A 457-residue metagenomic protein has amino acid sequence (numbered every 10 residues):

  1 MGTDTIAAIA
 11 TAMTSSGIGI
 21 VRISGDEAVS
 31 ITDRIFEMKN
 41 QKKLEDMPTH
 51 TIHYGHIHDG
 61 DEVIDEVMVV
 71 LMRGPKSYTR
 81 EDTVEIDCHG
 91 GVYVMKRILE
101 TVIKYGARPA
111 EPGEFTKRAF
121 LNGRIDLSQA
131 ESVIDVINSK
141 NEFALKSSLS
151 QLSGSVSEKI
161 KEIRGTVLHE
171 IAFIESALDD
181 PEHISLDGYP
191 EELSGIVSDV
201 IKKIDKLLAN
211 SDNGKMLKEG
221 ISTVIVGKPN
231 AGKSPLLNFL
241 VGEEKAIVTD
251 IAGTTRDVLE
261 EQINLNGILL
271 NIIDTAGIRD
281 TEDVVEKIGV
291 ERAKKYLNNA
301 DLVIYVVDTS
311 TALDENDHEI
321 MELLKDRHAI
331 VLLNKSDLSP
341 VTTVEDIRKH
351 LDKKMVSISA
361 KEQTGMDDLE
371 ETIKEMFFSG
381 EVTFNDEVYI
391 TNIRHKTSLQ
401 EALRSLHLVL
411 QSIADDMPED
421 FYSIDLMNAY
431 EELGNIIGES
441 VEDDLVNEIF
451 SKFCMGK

Functional and structural regions predicted by a protein language model:
M1-K146, S150, G154, I330: A glycine-rich (often HGG/GG-containing) alpha/beta subdomain
G2-I9, M13-S16, E142-N264, T281-D283 (+1 more regions): C-terminal-of-GTPase-core extension/linker across diverse P-loop GTPases
H53-D65, V69-R73, G253-T281, N299-L302: Switch I (G2) and immediately adjacent beta-strands of P-loop GTPase domains
H89, V307-S310, K335-S336: Structural motif
R108, L269-N271, K354: Conserved beta-strand segments of alpha/beta enzyme cores
V241, A276-G277, D301, D308 (+1 more regions): Short glycine-/small-residue-rich Rossmann-like dinucleotide-binding loops
I272, V306, L332: Generic enzyme active-site microenvironment
E286-S310: Inter-motif core of Ras-like GTPase G domains
